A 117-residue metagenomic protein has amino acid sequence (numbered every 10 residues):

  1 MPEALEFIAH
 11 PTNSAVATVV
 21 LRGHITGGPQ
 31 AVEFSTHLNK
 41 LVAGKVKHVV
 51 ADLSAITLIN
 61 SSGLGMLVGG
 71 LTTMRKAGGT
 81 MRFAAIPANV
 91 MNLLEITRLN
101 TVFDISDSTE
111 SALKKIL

Functional and structural regions predicted by a protein language model:
A4-T36: STAS-typified acidic loop motif
I8, N13-V16, V50, F83 (+1 more regions): Residue-level detector of intrinsically disordered, flexible termini and proteolytic processing junctions
I25-F103: Amphipathic alpha-helical interaction surfaces in cytosolic regulatory modules
A88, E110-S111: Acidic phosphotransfer microenvironment of two-component signaling modules
D104-S108: Short acidic-hydrophobic, aromatic-tinged amphipathic segments that line or gate anion-handling sites
L113-L117: Short hydrophobic/aromatic patches at helix-to-coil boundaries
